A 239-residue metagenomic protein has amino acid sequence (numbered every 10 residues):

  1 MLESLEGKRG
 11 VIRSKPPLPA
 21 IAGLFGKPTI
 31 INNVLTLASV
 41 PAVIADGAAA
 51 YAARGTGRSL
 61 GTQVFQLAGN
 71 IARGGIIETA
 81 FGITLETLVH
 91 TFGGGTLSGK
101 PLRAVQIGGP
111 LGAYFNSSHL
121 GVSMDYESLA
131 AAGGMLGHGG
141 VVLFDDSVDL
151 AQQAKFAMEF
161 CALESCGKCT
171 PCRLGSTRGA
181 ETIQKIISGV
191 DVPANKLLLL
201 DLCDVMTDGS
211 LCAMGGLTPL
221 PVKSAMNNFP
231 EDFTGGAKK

Functional and structural regions predicted by a protein language model:
M1-F81, G93: Hydrophobic alpha-helical positions that pack around
E3, G26-T29, T36-A38, G61-F65 (+8 more regions): Structural beta-strand/beta-sheet cores of well-ordered domains, especially the beta-sheet scaffolds that support
I12-L18, S123-K239: Ferredoxin-type iron-sulfur electron-transfer modules in oxidoreductases and energy-metabolism complexes
I71, G109-L111, S176, T218: Glycine-rich beta-alpha junction loops
I77, N116-S118, A154: Short conserved micro-motifs at the rims of enzyme active sites and ligand-binding pockets
I83-L88: Short, structural beta-strand-to-alpha-helix junction motif
G95-K100, G189-P193: Secondary-structure transition/capping motifs at alpha-helix termini and the adjoining loop/turn into the next element
L97-A131, N227: Terminal amphipathic helices with adjacent charged low-complexity linkers/tails
